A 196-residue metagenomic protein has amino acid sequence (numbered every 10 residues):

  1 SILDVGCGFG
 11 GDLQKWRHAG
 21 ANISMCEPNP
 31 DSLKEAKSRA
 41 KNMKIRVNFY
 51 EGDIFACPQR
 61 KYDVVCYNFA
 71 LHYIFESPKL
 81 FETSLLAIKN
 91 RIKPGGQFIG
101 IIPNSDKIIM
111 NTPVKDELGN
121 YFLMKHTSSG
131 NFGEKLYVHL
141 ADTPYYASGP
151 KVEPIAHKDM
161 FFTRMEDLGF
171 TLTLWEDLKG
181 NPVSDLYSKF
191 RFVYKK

Functional and structural regions predicted by a protein language model:
S1-G8: Conserved class I S-adenosyl-L-methionine
G11-F55: Class I SAM-dependent methyltransferase SAM/SAH-binding core
C57-V65: A short acidic, Gly/Pro-enriched loop at the edge of an enzyme's catalytic core that lines a small-molecule cofactor
Y67-L71: A short beta-strand submotif of the Rossmann-like class I SAM-dependent methyltransferase core that lines
H72-S77: A short His-aromatic
L80-P94: A short glycine-rich, Lys/Arg-flanked "PGG" loop and its adjoining helix->strand segment in the class I
I99-T163: SAM-dependent methyltransferase
Y137-K196: C-terminal lobe and adjacent flexible extensions of AdoMet/dcAdoMet transferase-like proteins
